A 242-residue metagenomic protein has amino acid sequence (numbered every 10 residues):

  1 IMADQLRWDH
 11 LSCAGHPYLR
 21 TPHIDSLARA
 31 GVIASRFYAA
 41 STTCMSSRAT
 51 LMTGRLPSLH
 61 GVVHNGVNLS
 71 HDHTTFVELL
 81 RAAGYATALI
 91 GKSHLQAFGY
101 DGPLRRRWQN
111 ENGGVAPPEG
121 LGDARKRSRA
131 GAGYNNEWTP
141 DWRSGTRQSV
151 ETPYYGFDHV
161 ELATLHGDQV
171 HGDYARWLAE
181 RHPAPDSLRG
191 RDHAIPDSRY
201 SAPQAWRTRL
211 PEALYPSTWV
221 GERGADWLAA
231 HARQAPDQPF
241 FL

Functional and structural regions predicted by a protein language model:
I1-L242: Formylglycine-dependent sulfatase
